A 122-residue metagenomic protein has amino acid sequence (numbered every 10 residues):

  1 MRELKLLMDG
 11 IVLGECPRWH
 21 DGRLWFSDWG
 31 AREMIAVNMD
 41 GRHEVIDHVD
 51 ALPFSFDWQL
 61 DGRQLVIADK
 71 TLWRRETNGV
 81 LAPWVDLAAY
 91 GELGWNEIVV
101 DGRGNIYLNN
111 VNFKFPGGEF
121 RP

Functional and structural regions predicted by a protein language model:
M1-P122: Sequence-structural signature of mature extracellular/luminal beta-sheet repeat domains, prominently beta-propellers
